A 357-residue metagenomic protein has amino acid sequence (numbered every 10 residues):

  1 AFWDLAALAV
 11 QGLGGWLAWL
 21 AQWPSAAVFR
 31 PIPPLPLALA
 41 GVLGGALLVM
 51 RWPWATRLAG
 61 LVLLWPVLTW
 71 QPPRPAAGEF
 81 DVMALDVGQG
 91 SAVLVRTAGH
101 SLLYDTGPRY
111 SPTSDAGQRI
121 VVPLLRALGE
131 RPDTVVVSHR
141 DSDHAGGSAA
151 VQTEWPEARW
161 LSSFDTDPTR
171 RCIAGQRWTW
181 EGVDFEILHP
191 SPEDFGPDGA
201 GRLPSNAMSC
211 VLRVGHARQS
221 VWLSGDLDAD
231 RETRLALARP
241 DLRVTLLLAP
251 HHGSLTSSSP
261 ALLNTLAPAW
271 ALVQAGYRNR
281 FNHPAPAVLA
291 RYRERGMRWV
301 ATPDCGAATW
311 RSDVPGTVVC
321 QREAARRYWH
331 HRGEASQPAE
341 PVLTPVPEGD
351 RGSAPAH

Functional and structural regions predicted by a protein language model:
A1-H357: Non-globular, low-confidence helical/coil segments that flank catalytic cores
